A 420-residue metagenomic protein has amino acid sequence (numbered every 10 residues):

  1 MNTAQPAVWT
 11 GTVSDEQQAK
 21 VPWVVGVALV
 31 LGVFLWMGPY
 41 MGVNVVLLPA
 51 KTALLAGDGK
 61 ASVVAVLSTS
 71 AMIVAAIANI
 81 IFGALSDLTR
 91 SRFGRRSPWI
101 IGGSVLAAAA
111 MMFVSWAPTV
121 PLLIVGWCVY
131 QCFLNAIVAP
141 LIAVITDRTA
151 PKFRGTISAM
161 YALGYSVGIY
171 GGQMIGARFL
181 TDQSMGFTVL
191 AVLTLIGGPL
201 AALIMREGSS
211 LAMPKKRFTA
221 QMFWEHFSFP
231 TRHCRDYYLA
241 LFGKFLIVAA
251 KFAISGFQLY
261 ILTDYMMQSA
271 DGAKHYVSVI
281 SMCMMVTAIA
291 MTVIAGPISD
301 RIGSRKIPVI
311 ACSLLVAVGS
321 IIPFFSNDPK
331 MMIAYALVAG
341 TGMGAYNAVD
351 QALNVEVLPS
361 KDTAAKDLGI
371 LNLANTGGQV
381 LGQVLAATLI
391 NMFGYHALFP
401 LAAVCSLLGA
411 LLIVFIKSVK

Functional and structural regions predicted by a protein language model:
N2-W23, G208-F242: Juxtamembrane intracellular "pre-TM" segments in multi-pass secondary transporters
W9-M72, D236-Q268: Helix-loop boundary and gating motifs at the non-cytosolic
L48, A136-T149, Y346-P359: Intracellular juxtamembrane helix-capping segments at the cytosolic ends of symmetry-related transmembrane helices
V74-A76, G155-A177, N372-G382: Glycine-rich segments within core transmembrane alpha-helices of 12-TM secondary carriers
A78-F93, M291-S304, I390: Helix-to-loop junctions at the C-terminal end of transmembrane segments in multipass secondary transporters
R95-S97, A177-T194, A386-S406: A membrane-interface helix-boundary motif in multi-pass transporters
R96-M112, I307-I322: Structural signature of the two symmetry-related core transmembrane helices
D362-N391: A late C-terminal transmembrane helix in Major Facilitator Superfamily
